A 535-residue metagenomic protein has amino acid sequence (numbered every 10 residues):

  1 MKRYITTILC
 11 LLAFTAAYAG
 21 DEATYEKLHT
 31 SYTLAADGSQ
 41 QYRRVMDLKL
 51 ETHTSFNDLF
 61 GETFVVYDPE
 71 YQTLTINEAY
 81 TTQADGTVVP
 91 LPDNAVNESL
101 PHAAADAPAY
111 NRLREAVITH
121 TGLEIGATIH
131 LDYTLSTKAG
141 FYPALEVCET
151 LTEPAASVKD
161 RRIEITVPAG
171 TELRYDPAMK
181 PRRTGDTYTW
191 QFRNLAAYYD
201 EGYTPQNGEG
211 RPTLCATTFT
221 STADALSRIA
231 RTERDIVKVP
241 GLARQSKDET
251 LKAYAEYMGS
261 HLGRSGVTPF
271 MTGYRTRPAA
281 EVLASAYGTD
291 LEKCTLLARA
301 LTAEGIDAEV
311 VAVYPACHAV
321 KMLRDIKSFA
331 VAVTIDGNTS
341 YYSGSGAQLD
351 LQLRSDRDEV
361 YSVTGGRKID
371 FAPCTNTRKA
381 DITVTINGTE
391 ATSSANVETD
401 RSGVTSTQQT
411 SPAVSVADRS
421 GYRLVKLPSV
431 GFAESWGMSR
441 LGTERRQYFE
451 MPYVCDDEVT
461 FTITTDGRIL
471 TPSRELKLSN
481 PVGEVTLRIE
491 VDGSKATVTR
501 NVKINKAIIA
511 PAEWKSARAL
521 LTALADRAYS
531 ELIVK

Functional and structural regions predicted by a protein language model:
K2-L9: Sec-dependent signal peptide recognition, specifically the positively charged N-region followed immediately by
C10-Y18: Hydrophobic h-region of N-terminal signal peptides that target proteins for export in Gram-negative bacteria
G20-K535: A sensor for short, sequence-defined functional sites
